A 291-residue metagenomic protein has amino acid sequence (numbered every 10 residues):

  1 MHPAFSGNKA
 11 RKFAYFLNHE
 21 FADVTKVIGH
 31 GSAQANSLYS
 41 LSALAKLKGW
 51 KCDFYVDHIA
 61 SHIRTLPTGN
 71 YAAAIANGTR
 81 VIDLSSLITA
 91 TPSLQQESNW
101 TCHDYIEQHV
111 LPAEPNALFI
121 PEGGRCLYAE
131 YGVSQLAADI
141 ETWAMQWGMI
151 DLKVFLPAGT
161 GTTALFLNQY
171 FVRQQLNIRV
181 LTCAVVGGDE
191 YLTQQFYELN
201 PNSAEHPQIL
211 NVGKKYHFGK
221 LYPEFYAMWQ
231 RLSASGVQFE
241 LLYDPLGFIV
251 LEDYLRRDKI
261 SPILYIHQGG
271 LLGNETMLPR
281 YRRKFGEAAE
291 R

Functional and structural regions predicted by a protein language model:
M1-I28: Positively charged, low-complexity intrinsically disordered leader regions
F16-D23, Y39-K51, N168-Q174, V250-R257: Alpha-helix C-terminal capping segments
D23-S32, S37-L44, K48-D57, L152-T160: A short, small-residue-rich loop immediately preceding and capping a beta-strand
S32-S37, C126, L156-L165, Y243-L246 (+1 more regions): Gly/Ser/Thr-rich loops at beta-strand to alpha-helix junctions that form or flank small-molecule/cofactor-binding
S37-I88, Q169, E190-N202: Active-site-proximal loop->helix
I59-W147, Q208-M228, L232: Small/polar-residue-rich loop-to-helix segments that shape phosphate-bearing ligand pockets
E130-Y216, L271-R291: Glycine-rich phosphate/pyrophosphate-binding loop at beta-loop-alpha junctions
L210-I260: Active-site-adjacent helical/loop segments in soluble small-molecule enzymes
